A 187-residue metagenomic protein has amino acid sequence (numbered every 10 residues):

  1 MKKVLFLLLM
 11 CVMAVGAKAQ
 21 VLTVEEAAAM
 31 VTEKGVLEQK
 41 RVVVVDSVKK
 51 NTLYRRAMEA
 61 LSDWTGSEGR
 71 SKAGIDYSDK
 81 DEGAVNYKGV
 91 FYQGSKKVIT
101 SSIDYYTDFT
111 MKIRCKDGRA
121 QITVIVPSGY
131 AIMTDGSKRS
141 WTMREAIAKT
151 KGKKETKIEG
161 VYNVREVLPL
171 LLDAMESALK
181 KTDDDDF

Functional and structural regions predicted by a protein language model:
V4-V15: Sec-dependent N-terminal signal peptides
K18-F187: Ser/Thr-rich, low-complexity intrinsically disordered terminal regions
